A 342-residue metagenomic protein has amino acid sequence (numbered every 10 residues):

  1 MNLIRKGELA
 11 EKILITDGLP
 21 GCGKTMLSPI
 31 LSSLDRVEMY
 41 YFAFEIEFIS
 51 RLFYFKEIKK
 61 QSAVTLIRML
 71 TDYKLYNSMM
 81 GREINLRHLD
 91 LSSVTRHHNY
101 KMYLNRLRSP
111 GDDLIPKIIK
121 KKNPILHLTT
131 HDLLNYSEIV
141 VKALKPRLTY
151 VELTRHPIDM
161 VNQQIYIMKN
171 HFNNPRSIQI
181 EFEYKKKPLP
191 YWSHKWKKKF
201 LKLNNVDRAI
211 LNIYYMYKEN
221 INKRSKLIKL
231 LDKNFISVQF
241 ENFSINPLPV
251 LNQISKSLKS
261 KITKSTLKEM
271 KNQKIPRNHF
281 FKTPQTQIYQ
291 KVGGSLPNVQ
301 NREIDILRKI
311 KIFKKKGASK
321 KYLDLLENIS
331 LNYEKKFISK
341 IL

Functional and structural regions predicted by a protein language model:
M1-L14, S193-V206, Y214-S237, S244-L342: PAPS-dependent sulfotransferases, especially Golgi type II membrane carbohydrate sulfotransferases
L14, E38, T149-V151, I236-V238: Hydrophobic/aromatic beta-strand patches that form the interior of the parallel beta-sheet core in alpha/beta enzyme
G18-L19: P-loop (Walker A) phosphate-binding loop of NTP-binding proteins
G23-R36, V140-V141, K145, Q164-I165 (+2 more regions): PAPS/PAP-binding and catalytic site of the sulfotransferase fold
A43-L128, K186-K198: PAPS-dependent sulfation machinery
T129-D132, L144-I167: Conserved phosphate-donor/acceptor-positioning beta-strand/loop module used by diverse small-molecule
T130-N135, R277-F280: Short beta->alpha connector loops
H171-K195: Long, charge-dense
